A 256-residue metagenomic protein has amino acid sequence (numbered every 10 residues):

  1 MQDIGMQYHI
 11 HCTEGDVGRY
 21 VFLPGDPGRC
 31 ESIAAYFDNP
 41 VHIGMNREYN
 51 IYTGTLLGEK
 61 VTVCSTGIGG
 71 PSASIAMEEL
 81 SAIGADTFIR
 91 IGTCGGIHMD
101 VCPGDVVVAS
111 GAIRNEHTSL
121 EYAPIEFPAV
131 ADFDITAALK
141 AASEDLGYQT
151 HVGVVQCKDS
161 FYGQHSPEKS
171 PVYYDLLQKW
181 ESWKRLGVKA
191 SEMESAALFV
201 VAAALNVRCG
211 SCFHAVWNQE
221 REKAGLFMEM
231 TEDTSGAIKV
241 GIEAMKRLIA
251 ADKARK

Functional and structural regions predicted by a protein language model:
M1-A138: Metabolite-binding pocket within alpha/beta catalytic cores that recognizes anionic/polar moieties
P27, G95, Q156-Y162, A197 (+2 more regions): Glycine-rich beta-alpha junction loops
P40-G44, G147-V154, A250-K256: Flexible, glycine/charged-enriched surface loops at secondary-structure junctions
D86-T87, K189, R208: Short acidic/polar active-site loop segments enriched in Thr and Asp
V130-G187: Active-site rim beta-loop-alpha module in soluble metabolic enzymes
A138-L146, V201, V240-A251: Generic non-transmembrane alpha-helical segments
A196-M230: Zn-dependent metallopeptidase/amidohydrolase metal-coordination segment
Q219-K256: His/Asp/Glu-rich mid-to-C-terminal helical/loop segments that flank catalytic regions of hydrolases
